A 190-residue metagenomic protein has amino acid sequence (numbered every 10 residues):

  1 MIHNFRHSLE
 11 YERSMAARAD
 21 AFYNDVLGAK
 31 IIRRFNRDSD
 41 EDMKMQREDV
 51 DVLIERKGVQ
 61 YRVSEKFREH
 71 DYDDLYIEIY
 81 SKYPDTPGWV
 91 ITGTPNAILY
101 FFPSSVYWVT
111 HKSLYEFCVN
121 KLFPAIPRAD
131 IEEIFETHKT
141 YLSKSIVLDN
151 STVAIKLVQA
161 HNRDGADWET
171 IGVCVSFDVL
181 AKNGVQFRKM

Functional and structural regions predicted by a protein language model:
I2-E10, I31-R33, K66-W108, K112: Catalytic cores of nucleic-acid endonucleases
H3-H7, E55-K57, S105-M190: Non-catalytic C-terminal interaction segments of nucleic acid-processing enzymes
R6, D20-E55: A short acidic/basic microdomain associated with nuclease active sites
R18, N24, P95-A97: Metal-dependent nuclease catalytic cores in nucleic-acid-processing enzymes, especially RNase H-like/related
E48, V59, T94: Residues that flank catalytic or metal-binding motifs in active/ligand-binding sites
V52-D71: Conserved catalytic cores of phosphodiester-cleaving nucleases, focusing on short active-site segments
